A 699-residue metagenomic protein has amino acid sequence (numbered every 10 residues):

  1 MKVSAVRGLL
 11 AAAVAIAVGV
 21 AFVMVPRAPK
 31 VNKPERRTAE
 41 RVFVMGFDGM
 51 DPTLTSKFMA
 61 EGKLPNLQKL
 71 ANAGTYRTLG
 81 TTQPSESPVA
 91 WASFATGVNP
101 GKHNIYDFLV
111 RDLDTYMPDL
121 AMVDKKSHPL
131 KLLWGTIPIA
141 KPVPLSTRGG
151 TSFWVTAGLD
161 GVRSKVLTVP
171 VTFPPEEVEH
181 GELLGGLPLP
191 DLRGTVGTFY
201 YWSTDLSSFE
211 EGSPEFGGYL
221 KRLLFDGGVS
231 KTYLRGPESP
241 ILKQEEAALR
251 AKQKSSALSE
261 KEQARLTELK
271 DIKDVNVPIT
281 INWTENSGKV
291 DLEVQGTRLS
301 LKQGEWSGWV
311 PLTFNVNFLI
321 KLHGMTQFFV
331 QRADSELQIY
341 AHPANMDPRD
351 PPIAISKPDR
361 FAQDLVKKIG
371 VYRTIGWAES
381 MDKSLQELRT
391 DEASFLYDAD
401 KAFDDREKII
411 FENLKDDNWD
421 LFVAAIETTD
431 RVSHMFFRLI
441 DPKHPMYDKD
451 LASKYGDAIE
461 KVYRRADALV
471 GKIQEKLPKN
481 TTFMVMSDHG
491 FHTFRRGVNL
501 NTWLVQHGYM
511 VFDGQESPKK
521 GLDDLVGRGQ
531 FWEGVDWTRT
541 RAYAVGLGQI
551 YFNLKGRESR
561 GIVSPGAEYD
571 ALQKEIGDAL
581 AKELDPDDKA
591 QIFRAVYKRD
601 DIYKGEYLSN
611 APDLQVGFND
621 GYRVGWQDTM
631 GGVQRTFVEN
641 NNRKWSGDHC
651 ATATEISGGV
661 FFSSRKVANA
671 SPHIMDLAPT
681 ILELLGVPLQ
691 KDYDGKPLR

Functional and structural regions predicted by a protein language model:
M1-V14: N-terminal Sec-pathway targeting helices
V14-V25: Hydrophobic alpha-helical membrane-insertion segments, chiefly the h-region of N-terminal signal peptides
V23, E35-R37, T55, L396-D417 (+4 more regions): A long, amphipathic alpha-helix that forms part of the scaffold/cap immediately adjacent to metal-dependent active
R36-E40, F47, G62, N72 (+7 more regions): Secreted, luminal/periplasmic, and some membrane-associated catalytic domains that remodel anionic oxygen-ester
E40-V42, G49-L54: Juxtamembrane extramembrane loops of integral membrane proteins
T53-K57, G80, K141-V143, V667-A668: Second-shell loop/turn segments in exported
N66, S93, E575, A579 (+3 more regions): Generic recognition of well-ordered alpha-helical segments
Y622-N669: Low-complexity, glycine/alanine/valine/leucine- and proline-rich hydrophobic stretches
